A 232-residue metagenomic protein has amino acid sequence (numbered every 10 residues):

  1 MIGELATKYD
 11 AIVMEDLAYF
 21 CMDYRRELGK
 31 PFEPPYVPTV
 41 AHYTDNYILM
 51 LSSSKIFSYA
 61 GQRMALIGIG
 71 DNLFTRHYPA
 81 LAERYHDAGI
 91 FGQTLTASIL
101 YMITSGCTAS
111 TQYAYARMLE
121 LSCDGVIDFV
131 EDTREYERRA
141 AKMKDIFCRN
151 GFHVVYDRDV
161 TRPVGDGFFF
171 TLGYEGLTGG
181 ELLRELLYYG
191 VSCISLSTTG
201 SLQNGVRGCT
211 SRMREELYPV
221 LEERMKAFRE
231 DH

Functional and structural regions predicted by a protein language model:
M1-E27: Catalytic PLP-binding core of fold-type I/II PLP enzymes
D10-I12, N46-I48, S192: Proline-centered loop/turn at the N-terminus of a beta-strand
V13-E15, Y115, S195: Hydrophobic residues in well-ordered beta-strands that form the structural core
Y43, L182-H232: PLP-dependent enzyme catalytic core of the Aspartate aminotransferase-like
Y43-T133: Conserved core segment of the aminotransferase class I/II
G68, T171-G173, C209-S211: Short hydrophobic/aromatic beta-strand micro-patches that form the beta-sheet surface supporting nucleotide- or nucleic
T108-Q112, A116, F129-C148, V154-G173: Conserved glycine-rich beta-strand-loop-beta hairpin in the small C-terminal domain of fold type I
